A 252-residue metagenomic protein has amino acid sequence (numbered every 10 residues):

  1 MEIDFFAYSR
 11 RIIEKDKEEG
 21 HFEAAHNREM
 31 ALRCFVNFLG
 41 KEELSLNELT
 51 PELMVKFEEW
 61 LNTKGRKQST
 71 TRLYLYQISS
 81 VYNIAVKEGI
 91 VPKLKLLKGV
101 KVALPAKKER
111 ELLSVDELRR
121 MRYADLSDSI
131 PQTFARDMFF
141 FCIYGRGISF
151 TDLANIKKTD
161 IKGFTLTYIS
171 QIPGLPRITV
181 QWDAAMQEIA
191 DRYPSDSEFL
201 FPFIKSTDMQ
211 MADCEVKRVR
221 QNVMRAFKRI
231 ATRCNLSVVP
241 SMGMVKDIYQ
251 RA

Functional and structural regions predicted by a protein language model:
M1-E2, E14: N-terminal helical hairpins
R10-E23, L32-E109, A124: N-terminal core-binding DNA-recognition domain of tyrosine recombinases/integrases
N83-I90, C142-G163: Short, charged phosphate-coordinating catalytic segments
V100-F150, A154: Basic, Lys/Arg- and aromatic-enriched nucleic-acid-binding interface segment
L126-S129, T167-Q181, Q210-V219, L236-S241: Short, contiguous acidic/charged loop-to-helix segments that flank catalytic cores in large enzymes
I130, M224-A252: Short, basic (Lys/Arg/His-rich) helix/loop patches that form interaction surfaces in the mid-to-C-terminal regions
N155-D191: Conserved tyrosine-mediated DNA breakage-rejoining catalytic core shared by Y-recombinases
E188-V223: Major-groove DNA-contacting interfaces characterized by cationic-aromatic clusters
